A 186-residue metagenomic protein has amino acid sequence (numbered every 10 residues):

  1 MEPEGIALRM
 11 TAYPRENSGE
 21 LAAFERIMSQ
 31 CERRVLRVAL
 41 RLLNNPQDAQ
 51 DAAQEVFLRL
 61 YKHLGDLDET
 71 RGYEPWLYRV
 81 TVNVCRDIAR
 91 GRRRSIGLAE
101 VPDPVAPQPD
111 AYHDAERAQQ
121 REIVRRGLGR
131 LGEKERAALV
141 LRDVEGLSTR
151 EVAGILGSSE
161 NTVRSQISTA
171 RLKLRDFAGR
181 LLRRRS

Functional and structural regions predicted by a protein language model:
M1-R34, R41: N-terminal module of bacterial RNA polymerase sigma factors
E2-R9, S95-R117, S148: Internal acidic/polar
P14, A22, R26, V101-R126: Acidic, proline/glycine-rich intrinsically disordered inter-domain spacer in sigma factors
N17, N44, F57-G72, G91-R93: Sigma70-family region 2
R37, D51-L58, R71-N83: Structural recognition of an alpha-helix C-terminal capping motif at a helix-to-coil junction
G65-E69, R79-A99, E116-R117: Arg/Lys-rich amphipathic alpha helix in sigma70-family domain 2
P75, V82, R86, L156-R180: DNA-recognition helix of helix-turn-helix
G129, E133-A137, L141, E145-T162: Helix-turn-helix DNA-binding module
